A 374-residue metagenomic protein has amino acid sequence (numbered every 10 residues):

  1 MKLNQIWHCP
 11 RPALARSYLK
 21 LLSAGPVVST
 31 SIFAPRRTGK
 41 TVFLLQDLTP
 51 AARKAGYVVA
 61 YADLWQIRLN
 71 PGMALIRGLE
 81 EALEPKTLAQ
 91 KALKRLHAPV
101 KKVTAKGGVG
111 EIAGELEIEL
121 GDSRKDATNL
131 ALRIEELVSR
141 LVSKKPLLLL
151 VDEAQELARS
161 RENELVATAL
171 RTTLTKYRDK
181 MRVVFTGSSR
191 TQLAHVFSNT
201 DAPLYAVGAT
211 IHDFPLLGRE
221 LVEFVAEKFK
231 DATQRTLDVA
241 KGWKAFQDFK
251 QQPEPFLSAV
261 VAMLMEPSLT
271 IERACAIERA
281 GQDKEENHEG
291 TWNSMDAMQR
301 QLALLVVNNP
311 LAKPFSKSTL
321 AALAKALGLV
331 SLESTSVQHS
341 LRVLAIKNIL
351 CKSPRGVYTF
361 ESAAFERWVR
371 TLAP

Functional and structural regions predicted by a protein language model:
V28-T38, V42-L148, L157, E333-T335: P-loop NTPase nucleotide-binding core
E119-R190, S198-T200: Conserved Walker B catalytic segment
F197-P215: A short helix-turn-beta junction within AAA+ P-loop NTPase domains corresponding to the substrate/partner-engaging
D213-K241: Conserved small helical "lid"/interfacial subdomain of P-loop NTPases
A245, P253-L332: Winged-helix-like regulatory helical subdomains adjacent to P-loop NTPase cores
G328-K347: Short amphipathic alpha-helical interaction segments
A345-R355: A short, conserved structural fragment
A364-P374: Short, amphipathic alpha-helical interaction segments positioned at domain boundaries
